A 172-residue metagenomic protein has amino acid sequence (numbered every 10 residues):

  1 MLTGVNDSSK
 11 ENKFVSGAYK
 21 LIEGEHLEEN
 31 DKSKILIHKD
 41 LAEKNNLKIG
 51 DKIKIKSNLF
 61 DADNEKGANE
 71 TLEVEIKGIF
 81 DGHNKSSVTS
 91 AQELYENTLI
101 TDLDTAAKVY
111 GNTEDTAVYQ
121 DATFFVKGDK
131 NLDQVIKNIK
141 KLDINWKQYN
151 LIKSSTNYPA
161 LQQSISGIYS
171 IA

Functional and structural regions predicted by a protein language model:
M1-T156: Basic-flanked hydrophobic alpha-helices used for secretion and membrane insertion
S154-S164: Alpha-helical heptad-repeat coiled-coil segments that mediate oligomerization/polymerization in large
Q162-A172: Hydrophobic alpha-helical transmembrane segments of multi-pass inner-membrane transport and secretion
